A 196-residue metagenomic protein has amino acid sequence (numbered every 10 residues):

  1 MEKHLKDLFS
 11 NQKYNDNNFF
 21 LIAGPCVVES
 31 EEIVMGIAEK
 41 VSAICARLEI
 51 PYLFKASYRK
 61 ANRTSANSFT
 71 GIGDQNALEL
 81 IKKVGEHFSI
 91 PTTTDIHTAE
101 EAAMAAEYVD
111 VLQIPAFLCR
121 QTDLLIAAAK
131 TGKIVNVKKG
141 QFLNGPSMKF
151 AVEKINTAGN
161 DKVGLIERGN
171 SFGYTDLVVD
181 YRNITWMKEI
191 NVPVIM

Functional and structural regions predicted by a protein language model:
M1-L21, E79: N-terminal amphipathic alpha-helix/helix-capping segment at the start of soluble metabolic enzymes
D16-F20, L48-Y52, E86-T92, Y108-D110 (+3 more regions): Short, well-ordered coil/turn segments that N-cap beta-strands
L21, P25-V34, Y52-D74: Glycine-rich, proline-tolerant flexible connector loops at the mouths of alpha/beta enzymes
E29-G36, S68-N76, A116, L143 (+2 more regions): Alpha-helix N-cap and loop-to-helix initiation/capping positions
E39-L48, N67-T93, A128-I134, I184-N191: Alpha-helix-loop-beta-strand connector modules within alpha/beta enzyme cores
I72-G73, H87-E101, D110-D123, I134-G145 (+1 more regions): Catalytic beta/alpha-barrel core
G85-E107, A116-C119, T175-M196: Extended hydrophobic secondary-structure segments
T131-M196: Catalytic alpha/beta core domains of metabolic enzymes, predominantly
